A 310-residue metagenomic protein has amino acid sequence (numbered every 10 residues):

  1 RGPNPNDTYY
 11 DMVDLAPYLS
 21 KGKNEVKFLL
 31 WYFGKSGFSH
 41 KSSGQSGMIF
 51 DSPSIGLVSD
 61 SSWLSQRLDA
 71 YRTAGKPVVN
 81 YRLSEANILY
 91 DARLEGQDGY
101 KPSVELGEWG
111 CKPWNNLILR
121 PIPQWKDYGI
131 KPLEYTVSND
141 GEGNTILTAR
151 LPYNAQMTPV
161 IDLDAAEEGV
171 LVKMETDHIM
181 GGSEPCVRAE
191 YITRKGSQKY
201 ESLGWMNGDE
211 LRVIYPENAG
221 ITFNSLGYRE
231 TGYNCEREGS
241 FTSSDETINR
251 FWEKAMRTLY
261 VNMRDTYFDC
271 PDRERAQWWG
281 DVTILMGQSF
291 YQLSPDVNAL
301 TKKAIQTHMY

Functional and structural regions predicted by a protein language model:
R1-D272, D281, D296-H308: Extracellular/oxidizing-compartment recognition motifs
I284-P295: Well-ordered alpha-helical scaffold segments within catalytic/enzyme domains
